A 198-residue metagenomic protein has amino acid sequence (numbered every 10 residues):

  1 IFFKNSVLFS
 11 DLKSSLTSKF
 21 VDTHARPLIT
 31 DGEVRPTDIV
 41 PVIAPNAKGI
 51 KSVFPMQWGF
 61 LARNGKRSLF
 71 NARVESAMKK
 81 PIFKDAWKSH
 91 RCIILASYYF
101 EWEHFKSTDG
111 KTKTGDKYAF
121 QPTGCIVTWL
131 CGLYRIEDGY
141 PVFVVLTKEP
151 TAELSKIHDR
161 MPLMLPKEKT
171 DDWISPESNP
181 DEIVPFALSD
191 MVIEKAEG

Functional and structural regions predicted by a protein language model:
I1-G198: Short linear sequence motif anchored by a di-proline
